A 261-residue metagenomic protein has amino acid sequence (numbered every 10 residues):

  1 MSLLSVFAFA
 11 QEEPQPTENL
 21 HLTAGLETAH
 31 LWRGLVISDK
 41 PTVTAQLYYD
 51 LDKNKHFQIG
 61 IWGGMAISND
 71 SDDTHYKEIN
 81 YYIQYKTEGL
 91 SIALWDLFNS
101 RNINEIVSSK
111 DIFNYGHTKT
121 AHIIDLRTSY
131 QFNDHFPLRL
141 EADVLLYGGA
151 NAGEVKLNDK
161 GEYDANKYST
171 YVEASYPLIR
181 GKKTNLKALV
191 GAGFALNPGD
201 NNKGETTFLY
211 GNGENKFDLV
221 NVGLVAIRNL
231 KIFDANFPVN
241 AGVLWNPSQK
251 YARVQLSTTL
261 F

Functional and structural regions predicted by a protein language model:
M1-N19: Cleavable N-terminal export/targeting peptides
Q15-N19, D52-H56, Y85-I92, N133-P137 (+3 more regions): Strand-connecting loop/turn motifs
E18, D39-V43, H75-I79, K86 (+5 more regions): Residues that define the transmembrane beta-barrel architecture of outer-membrane proteins
L22-H30, H56-I67, I92-S100, V107 (+3 more regions): Transmembrane beta-strand segments that form the barrel wall of outer-membrane beta-barrel proteins
W32-S38, I67-T74, I106-V107, D111-H117 (+3 more regions): Outer-membrane beta-barrel domain signature
A45-L47, Y81-I83, L126-T128, V172-A174 (+3 more regions): Membrane-embedded beta-strands of outer-membrane beta-barrel proteins, especially the hydrophobic/small aromatic
F57-K86, S91-G116, P198, E205 (+2 more regions): Surface-exposed loop and membrane-interface regions of Gram-negative outer-membrane beta-barrel proteins
N133-P137, E141-F237, W245-P247, T259-F261: Outer-membrane beta-barrel transmembrane domain signature
